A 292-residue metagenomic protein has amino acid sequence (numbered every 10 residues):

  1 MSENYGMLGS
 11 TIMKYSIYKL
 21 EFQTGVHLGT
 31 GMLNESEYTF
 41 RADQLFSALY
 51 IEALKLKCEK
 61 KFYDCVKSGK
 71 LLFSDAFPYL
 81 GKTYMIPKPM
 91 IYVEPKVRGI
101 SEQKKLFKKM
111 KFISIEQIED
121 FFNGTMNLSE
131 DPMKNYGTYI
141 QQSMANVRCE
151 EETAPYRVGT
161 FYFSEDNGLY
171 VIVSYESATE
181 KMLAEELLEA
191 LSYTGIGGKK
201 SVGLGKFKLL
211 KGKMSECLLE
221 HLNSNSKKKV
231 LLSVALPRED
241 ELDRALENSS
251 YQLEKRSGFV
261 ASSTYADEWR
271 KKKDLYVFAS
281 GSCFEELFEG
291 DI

Functional and structural regions predicted by a protein language model:
S2-I292: Conserved active-site/ligand-binding neighborhood in enzyme cores
